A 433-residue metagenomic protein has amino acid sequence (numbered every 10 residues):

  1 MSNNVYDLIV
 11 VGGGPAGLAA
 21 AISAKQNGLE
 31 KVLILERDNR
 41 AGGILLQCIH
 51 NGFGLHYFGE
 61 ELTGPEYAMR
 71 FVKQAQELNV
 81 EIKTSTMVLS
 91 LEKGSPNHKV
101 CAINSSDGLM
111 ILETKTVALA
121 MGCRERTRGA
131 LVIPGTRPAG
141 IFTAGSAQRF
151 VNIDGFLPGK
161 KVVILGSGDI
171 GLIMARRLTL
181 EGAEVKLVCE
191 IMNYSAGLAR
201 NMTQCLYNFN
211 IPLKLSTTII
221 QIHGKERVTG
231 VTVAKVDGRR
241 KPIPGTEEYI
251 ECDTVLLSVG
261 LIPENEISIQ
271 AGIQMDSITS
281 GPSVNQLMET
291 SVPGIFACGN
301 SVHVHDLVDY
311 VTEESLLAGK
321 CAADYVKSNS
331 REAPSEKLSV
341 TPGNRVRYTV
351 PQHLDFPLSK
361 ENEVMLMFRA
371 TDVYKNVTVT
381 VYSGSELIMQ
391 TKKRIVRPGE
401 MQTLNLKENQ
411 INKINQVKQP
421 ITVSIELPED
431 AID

Functional and structural regions predicted by a protein language model:
M1-V11, M69-K161, D237-G245, L256 (+2 more regions): FAD-binding core/adjacent interface of flavoenzyme oxidoreductases
Y6-R70, Q74, G159-Q204: Beta1-alpha1 glycine-rich phosphate/pyrophosphate-binding loop at the start of Rossmann-like nucleotide-binding domains
A75-A102, T179-E266, N362-I395: A Rossmann-like FAD-binding core segment of flavoenzymes
L109-M110, T116-L213, T218-R227, G294-A297 (+2 more regions): Predominantly flavin-linked oxidoreductase catalytic cores and closely associated redox partners
L119, I141-V151, T254-V302: FAD-site-proximal beta/loop scaffold in flavoenzymes
D309, L317, C321-T391: Mid-to-C-terminal Rossmann-like scaffold of FAD/NAD(P)H-dependent oxidoreductases
M367, G399-N412: Exposed aromatic-hydrophobic patches
V379, N409-D433: Short, aromatic- and glycine-rich surface loops/edge beta-strands on solvent-exposed regions
